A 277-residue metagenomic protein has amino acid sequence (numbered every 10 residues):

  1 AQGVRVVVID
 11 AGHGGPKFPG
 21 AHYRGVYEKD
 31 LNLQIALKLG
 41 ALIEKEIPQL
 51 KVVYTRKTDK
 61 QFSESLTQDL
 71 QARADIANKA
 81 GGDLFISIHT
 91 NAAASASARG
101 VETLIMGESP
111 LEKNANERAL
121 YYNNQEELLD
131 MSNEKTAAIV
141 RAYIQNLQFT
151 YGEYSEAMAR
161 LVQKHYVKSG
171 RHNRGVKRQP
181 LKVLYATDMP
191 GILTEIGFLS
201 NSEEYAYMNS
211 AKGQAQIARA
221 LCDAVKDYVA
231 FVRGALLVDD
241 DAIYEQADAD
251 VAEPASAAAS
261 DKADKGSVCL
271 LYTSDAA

Functional and structural regions predicted by a protein language model:
Q2-S132, G152, E156, A215 (+2 more regions): Catalytic-core regions of hydrolytic enzymes
V7, V101-L104, K182, I192 (+1 more regions): A broad, low-specificity signal marking well-ordered, structured residues that form hydrophobic/aromatic
A94, Y143-D241: Active-site-adjacent mobile loop/cap segments within catalytic or ligand-binding domains
A119-I144, G197-E203: The feature captures the short pre-catalytic strand/loop hairpin that immediately precedes and shapes the active-site
D227-V268: Pro/Ala/Gly-rich low-complexity, hydrophilic intrinsically disordered segments
Y272-A277: Conserved small/polar residues in nucleotide/adenosyl-binding loops
